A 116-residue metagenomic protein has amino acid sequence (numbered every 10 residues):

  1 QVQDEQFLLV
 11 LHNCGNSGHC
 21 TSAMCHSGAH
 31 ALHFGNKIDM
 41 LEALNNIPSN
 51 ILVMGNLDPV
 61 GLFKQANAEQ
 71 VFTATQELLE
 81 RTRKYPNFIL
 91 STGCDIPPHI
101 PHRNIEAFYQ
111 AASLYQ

Functional and structural regions predicted by a protein language model:
Q1-Q116: Active-site loop segments of alpha/beta catalytic cores
